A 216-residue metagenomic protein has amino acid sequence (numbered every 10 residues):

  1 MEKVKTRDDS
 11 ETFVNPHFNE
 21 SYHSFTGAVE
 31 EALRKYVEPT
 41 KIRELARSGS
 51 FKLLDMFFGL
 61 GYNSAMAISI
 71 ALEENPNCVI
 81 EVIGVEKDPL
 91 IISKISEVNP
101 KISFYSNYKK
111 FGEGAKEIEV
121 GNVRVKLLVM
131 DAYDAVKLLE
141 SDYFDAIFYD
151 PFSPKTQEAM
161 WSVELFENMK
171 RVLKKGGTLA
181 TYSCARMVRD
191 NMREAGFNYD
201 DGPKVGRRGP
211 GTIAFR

Functional and structural regions predicted by a protein language model:
M1-M56, L60-L72: Class I S-adenosylmethionine
F18, A132, C184-A185: A generic "binding-loop/recognition-motif" signal
S21-S24, K137, K155-E158: A generic structural signal for short coil/turn motifs at secondary-structure boundaries
I42-D142, F148, A159-F166, A195 (+1 more regions): The AdoMet/dcAdoMet-binding core of the Class I SAM-like
D150-F152: Cell-envelope and extracellular/periplasmic
Q157-R216: C-terminal substrate-binding/active-site "lid" region of AdoMet-derived donor-dependent transferases
